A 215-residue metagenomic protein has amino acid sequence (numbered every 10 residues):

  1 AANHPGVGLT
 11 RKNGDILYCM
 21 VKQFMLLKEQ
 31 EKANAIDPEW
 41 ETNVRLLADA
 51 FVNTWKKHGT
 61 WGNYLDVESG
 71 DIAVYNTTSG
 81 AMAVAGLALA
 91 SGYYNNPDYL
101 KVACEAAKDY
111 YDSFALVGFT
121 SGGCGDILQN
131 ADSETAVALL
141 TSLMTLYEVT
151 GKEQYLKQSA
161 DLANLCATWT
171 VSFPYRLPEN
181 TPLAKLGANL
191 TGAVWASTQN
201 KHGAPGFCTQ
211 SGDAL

Functional and structural regions predicted by a protein language model:
A1-L215: Glycan-recognition and catalytic cores of secretory/periplasmic carbohydrate-active enzymes
